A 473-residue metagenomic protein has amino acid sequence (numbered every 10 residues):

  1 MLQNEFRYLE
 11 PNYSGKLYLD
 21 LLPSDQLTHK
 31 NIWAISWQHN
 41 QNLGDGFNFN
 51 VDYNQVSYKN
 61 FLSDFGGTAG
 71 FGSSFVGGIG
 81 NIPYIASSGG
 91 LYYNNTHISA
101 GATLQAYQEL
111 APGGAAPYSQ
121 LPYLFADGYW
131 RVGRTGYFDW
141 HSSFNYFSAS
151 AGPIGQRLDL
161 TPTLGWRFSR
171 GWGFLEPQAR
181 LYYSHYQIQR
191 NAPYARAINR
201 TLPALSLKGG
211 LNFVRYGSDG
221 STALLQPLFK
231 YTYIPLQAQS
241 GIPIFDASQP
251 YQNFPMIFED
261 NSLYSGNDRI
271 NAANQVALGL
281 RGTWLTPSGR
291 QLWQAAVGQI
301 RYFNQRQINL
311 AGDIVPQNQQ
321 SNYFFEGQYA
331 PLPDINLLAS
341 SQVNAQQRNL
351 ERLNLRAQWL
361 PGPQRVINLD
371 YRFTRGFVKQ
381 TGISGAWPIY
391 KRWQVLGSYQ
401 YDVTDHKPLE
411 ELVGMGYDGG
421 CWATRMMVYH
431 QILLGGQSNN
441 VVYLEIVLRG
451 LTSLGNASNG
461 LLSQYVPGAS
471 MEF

Functional and structural regions predicted by a protein language model:
M1-F473: Outer-membrane beta-barrel proteins and related beta-barrel translocases across Gram-negative bacteria
